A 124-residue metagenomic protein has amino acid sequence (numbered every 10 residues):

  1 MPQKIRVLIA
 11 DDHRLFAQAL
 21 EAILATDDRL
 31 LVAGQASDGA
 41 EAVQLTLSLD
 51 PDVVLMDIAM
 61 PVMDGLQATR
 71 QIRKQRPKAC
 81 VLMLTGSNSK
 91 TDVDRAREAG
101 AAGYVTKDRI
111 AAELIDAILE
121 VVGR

Functional and structural regions predicted by a protein language model:
D38-E41, M63-Q67: Acidic catalytic/metal-coordinating carboxylates
Q44, L66-P77: Short amphipathic alpha-helix used as the core "switch/output" element in two-component signaling
L49-L55: Active-site beta3 strand of CheY-like receiver
M60: Receiver (REC) domain active-site loop signature in two-component systems and cognate sites in sensor histidine kinases
S87-N88: Short, conserved "switch-loop" micro-motifs in signal-transduction and mechanochemical regulators
T91, R109-L119: C-terminal output helix
